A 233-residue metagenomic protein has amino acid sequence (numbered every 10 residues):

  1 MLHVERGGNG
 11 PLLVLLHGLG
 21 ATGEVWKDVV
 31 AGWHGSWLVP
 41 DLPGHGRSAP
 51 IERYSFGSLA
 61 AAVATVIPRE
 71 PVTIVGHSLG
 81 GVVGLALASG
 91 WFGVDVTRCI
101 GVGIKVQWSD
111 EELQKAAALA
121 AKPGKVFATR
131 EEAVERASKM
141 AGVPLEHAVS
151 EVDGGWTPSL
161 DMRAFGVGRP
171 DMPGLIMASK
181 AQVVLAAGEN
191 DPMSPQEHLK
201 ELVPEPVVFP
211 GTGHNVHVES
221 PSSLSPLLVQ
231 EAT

Functional and structural regions predicted by a protein language model:
M1-L13, A31-S36, V66-R69, T97 (+2 more regions): Alpha/beta-hydrolase fold catalytic core
E5-R47: Conserved HGGG/HGGXW glycine-rich cap/lid loop of the alpha/beta-hydrolase fold
L38-V75: Active-site loop/oxyanion-hole signature of alpha/beta-hydrolase fold enzymes
G76, G80, G84: Gly/Ala-rich beta-loop-alpha elbow adjacent to hydrolase catalytic centers
L85-S89, D95-V126: Flexible "cap/lid" loop of the alpha/beta hydrolase fold
V126-L175: Conserved alpha/beta-hydrolase catalytic His-Asp/Glu region
G154-V208: Conserved serine/cysteine hydrolase catalytic core
T212-S225: Catalytic histidine-centered segment of alpha/beta-hydrolase-like enzymes
